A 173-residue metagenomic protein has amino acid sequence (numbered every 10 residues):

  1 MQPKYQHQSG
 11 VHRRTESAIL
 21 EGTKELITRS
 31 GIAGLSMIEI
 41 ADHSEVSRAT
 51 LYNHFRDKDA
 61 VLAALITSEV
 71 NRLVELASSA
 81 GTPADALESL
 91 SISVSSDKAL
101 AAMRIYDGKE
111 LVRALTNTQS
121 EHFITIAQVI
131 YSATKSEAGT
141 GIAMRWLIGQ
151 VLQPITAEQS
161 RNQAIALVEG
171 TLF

Functional and structural regions predicted by a protein language model:
M1-S30, G34-H43, A60: Basic, helix-initiating cap at the start of DNA-binding domains
G22-L26, A64, S93, W146: Short amphipathic alpha-helical elements of helix-turn-helix/winged-helix folds
S44-F55: Short hydrophobic/aromatic patch on the recognition helix
F55, L62-E69, L115, Q119: Alpha-helical DNA-contacting segments of helix-turn-helix folds
A60, A64, N71-K98: Hydrophobic alpha-helical connector segments
A84-R113, E137-A138: Helical hydrophobic small-molecule/effector-binding pocket
S96, L100, S132, G141-R161 (+1 more regions): Amphipathic C-terminal alpha-helical segment
E110-R145: Amphipathic alpha-helical packing segments from all-alpha helical-bundle domains
